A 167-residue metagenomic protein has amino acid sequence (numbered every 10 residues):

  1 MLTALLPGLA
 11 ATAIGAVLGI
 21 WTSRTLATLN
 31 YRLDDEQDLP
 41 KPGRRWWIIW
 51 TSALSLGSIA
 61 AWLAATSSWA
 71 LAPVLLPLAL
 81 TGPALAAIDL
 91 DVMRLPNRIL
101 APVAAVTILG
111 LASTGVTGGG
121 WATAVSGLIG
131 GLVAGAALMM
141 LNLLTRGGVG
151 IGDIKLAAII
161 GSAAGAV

Functional and structural regions predicted by a protein language model:
M1-V167: A membrane-topology feature that recognizes alpha-helical transmembrane segments and their immediate juxtamembrane
